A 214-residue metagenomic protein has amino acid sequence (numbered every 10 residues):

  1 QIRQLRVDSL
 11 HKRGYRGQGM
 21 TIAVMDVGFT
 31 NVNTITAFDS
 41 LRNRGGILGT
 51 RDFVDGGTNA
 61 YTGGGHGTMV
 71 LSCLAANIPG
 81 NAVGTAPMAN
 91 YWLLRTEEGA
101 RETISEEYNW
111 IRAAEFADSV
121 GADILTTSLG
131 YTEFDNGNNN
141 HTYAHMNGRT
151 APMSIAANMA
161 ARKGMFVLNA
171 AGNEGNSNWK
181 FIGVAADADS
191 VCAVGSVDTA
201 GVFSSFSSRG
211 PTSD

Functional and structural regions predicted by a protein language model:
Q1-V7: Short coil-to-helix leader/linker segments, especially the first N-terminal amphipathic alpha-helix with its helix
R3, T103-E107, T150: A conditional alpha-helix N-cap/helix-loop micro-motif detector
R6, G49, H66, N178-F181 (+1 more regions): Cysteine-rich, disulfide-stabilized extracellular repeat modules
S9-E106, V120-D123, F134-N136, R162-F166 (+2 more regions): Subtilisin-like serine protease catalytic core
E106-A114: Short, acidic/polar
W110, A122-D214: Catalytic-core segments of hydrolase enzymes
A117: Hydrophobic pocket-lining residues that define ligand/cofactor binding sites across diverse proteins
